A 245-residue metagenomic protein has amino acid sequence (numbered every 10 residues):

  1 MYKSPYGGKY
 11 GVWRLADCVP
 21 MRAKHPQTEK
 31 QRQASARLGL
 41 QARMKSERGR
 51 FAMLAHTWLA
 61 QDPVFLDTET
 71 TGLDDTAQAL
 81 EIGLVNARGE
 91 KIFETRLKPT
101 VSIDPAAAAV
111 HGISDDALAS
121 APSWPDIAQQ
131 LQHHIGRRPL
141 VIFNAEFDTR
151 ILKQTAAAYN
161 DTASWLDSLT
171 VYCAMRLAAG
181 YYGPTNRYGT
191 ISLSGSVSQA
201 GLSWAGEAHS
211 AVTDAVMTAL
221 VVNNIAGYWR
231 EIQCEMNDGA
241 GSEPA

Functional and structural regions predicted by a protein language model:
M1: Cys/His-rich microdomains that often coordinate metals
G7-M21: Cysteine-rich micro-motifs
D17-C18, R22-V64: N-terminal accessory regions of nucleic-acid-interacting proteins
L54-H56, A60-F65, D75-E81, V85-I113 (+1 more regions): Metal-dependent phosphoesterase core characteristic of DEDDh/y 3'-5' exonuclease domains
T68-G72: Ser/Thr-glycine-rich phosphate-binding loops at phosphate-binding pockets of nucleotides, nucleotide cofactors
A109-I127: Metal-dependent phosphoesterase signature
A128-Q132: Short hydrophobic/charged patches on amphipathic alpha-helices used for structural packing and interfaces
